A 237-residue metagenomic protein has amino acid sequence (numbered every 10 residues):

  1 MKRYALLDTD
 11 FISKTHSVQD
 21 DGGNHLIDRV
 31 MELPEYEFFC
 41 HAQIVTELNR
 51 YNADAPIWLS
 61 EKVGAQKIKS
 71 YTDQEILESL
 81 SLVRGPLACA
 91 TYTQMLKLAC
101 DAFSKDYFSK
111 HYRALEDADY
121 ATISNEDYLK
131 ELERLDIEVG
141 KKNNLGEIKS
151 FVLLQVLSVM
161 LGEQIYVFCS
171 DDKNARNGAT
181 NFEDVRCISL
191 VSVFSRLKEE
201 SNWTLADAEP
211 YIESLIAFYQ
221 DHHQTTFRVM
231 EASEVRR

Functional and structural regions predicted by a protein language model:
K2-Q164, R176-R237: Active-site-proximal, substrate-binding regions of enzyme catalytic domains and RNA-binding/basic surfaces
L7, C169-S170: Short beta-strand scaffold positions
D171-A175: Short, polar loop motifs at secondary-structure junctions
